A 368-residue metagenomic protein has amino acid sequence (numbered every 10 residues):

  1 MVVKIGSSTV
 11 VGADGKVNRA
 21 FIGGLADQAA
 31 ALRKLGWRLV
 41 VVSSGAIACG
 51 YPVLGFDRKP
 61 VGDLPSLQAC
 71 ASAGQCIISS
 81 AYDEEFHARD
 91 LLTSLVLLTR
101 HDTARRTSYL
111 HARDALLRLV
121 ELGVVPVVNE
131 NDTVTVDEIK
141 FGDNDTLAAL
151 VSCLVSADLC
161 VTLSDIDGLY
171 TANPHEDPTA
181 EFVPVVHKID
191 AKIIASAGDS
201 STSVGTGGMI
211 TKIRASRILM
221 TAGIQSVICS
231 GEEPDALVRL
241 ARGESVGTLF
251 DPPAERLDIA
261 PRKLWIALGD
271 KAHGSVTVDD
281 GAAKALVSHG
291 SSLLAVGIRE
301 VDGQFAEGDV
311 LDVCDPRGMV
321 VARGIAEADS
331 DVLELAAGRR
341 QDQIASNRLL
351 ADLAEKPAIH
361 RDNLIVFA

Functional and structural regions predicted by a protein language model:
M1-A368: C-terminal catalytic "cap/lid" subdomain
